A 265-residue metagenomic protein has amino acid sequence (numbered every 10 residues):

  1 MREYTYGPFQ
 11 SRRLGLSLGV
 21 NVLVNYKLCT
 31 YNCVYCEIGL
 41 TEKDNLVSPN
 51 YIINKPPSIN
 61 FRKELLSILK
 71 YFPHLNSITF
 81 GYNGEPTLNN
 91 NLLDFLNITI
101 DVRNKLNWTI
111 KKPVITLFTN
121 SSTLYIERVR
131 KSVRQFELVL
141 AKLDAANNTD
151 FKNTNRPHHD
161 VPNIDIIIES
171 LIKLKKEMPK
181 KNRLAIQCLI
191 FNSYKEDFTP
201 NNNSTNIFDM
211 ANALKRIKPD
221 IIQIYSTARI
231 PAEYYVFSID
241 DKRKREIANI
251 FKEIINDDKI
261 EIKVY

Functional and structural regions predicted by a protein language model:
M1-R13, V24, N45, K55 (+4 more regions): Auxiliary Fe-S-binding modules of radical SAM enzymes
R2-G39, S77-F80: N-terminal pre-triad scaffold of radical SAM enzymes
G15-S17, C33, L75, L138 (+2 more regions): Structural motif
K27, I38-T41, D144-N148, T227: Short connector loops/turns at beta-strand edges and beta->alpha or beta->beta junctions
Y35-F118, S122-Q135: Conserved Radical SAM active-site core
N83, C188-L189, T227: Short, well-ordered beta-to-alpha junction loops that form the rim of enzyme active sites and present histidine/acidic
L88-I221, E233-F237: Conserved AdoMet/S-adenosylmethionine-binding subsite of the radical SAM
